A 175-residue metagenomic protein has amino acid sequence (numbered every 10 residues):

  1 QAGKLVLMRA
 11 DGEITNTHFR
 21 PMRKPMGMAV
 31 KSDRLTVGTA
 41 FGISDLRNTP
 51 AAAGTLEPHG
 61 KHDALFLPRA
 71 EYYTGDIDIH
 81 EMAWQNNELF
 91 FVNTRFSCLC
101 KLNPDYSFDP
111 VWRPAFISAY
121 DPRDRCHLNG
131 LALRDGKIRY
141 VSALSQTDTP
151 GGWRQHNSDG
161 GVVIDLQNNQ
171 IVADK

Functional and structural regions predicted by a protein language model:
Q1-K175: Sequence-structural signature of mature extracellular/luminal beta-sheet repeat domains, prominently beta-propellers
